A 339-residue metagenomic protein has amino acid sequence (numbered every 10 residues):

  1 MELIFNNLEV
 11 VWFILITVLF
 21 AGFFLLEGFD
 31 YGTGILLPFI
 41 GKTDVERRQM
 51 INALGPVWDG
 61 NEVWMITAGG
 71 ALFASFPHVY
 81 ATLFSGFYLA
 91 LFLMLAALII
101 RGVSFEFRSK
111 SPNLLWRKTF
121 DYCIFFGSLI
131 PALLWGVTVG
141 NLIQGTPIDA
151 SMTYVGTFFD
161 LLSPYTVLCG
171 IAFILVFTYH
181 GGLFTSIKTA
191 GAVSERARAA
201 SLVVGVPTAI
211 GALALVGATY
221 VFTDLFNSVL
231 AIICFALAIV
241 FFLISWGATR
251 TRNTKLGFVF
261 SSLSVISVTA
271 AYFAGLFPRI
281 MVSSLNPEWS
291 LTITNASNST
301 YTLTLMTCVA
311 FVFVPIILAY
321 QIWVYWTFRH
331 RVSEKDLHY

Functional and structural regions predicted by a protein language model:
M1-G60, I66-G69: N-terminal signal-anchor module of multipass membrane proteins
M1-I16, F73-Y88, I143-T166, Y220-F226: Helix-coil boundary and interhelical linker segments in multi-pass alpha-helical membrane proteins
T33-P56, A74-P77, E106-K118, Y179-A199 (+4 more regions): Juxtamembrane membrane-water interface segments of multi-pass membrane proteins, especially cytoplasmic-side
V57-I130, D149, D224-V229: Membrane-interface helix-loop-helix modules in multi-pass inner-membrane proteins
F107-T254, A271: Long, contiguous internal "core" modules enriched in hydrophobic/ aromatic residues
L161-V176, S299-I317: Hydrophobic alpha-helical transmembrane segments
I266-W289: Juxtamembrane non-transmembrane "cap" segments at the membrane-aqueous interface of multi-pass membrane proteins
M281-L305: Short, membrane-exposed interhelical loops at transmembrane-helix boundaries
